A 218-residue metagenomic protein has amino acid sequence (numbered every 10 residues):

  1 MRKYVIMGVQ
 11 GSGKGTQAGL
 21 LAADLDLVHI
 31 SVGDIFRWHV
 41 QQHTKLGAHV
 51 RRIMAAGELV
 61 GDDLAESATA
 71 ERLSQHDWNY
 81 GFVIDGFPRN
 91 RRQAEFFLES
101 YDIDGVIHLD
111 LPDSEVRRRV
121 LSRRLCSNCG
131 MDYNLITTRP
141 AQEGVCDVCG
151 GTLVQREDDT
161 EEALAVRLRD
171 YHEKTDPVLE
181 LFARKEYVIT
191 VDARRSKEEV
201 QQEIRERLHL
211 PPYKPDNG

Functional and structural regions predicted by a protein language model:
I6: Hydrophobic anchor at the beta1->P-loop junction of P-loop NTPases
V9: P-loop (Walker A) phosphate-binding loop of NTP-binding proteins
K14: Conserved lysine of the Walker
Q17: Hydrophobic positions on the alpha1 helix immediately C-terminal to the Walker A/P-loop
L20, T152-G218: NTP-dependent small-molecule kinase module
V28-D102, L121, L125-M131, R156 (+1 more regions): ATP-dependent small-molecule kinase phosphotransfer cores that center on conserved nucleotide phosphate-binding segments
Y101-S122, T138, Q142-V145: Conserved phosphate-donor/acceptor-positioning beta-strand/loop module used by diverse small-molecule
C129, C149-G150: Short Cys/His-rich metal-coordination motifs, predominantly Zn2+-binding knuckles/fingers
